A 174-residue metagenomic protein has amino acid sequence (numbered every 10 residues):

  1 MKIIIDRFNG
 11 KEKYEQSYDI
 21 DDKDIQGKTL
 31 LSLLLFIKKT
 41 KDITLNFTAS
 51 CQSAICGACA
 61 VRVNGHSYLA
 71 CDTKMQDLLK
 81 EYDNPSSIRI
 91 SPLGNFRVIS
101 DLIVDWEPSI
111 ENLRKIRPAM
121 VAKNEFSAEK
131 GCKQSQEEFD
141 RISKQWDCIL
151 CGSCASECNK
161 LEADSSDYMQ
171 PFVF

Functional and structural regions predicted by a protein language model:
M1, Q16, G57, S86-I88 (+1 more regions): Structural beta-strand/beta-sheet cores of well-ordered domains, especially the beta-sheet scaffolds that support
M1-D19: Eukaryote-biased recognition of intrinsically disordered, low-complexity regulatory segments
D6, D21, R62-G65: Short strand-turn-strand beta-turns centered on an Asx-Gly dipeptide
E15-D19, A70, S87, N159: Well-ordered beta-strand positions in beta-sheet-rich domains
Q16-K28: Short, flexible N-terminal segments of the mature chain
K28-T40, I90-F174: Ferredoxin-type iron-sulfur electron-transfer modules in oxidoreductases and energy-metabolism complexes
L45-D77, S143-A163: Local cysteine-cluster metal-coordination motifs and their immediate loop/turn environment, predominantly Fe-S cluster
A60-S109: A generic, well-ordered mixed alpha/beta core segment in the N-terminal half of proteins
